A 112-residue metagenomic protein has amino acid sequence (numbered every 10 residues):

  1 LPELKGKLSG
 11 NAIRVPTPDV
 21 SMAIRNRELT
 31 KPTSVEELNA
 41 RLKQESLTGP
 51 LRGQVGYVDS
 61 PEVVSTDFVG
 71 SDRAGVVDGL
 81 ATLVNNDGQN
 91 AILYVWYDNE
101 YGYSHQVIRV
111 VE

Functional and structural regions predicted by a protein language model:
L1-A91: C-terminal substrate-binding/catalytic lobe of Rossmann-fold NAD(P)-dependent oxidoreductases
R14-V15, W96-Y103: Glycine-rich phosphate/pyrophosphate-binding beta-alpha loops
H105-E112: Internal hydrophobic alpha-helix adjacent to the cofactor/substrate pocket in enzyme cavities
